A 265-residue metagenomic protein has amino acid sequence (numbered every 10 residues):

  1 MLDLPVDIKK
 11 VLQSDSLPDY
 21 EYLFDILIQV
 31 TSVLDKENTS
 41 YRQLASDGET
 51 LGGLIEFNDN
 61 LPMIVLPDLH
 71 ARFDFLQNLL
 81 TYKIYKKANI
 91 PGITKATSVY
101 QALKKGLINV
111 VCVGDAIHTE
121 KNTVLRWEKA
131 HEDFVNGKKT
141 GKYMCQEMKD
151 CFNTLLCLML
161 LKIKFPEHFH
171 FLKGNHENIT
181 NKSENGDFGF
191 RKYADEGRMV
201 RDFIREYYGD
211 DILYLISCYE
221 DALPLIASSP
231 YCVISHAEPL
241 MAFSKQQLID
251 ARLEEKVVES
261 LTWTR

Functional and structural regions predicted by a protein language model:
M1-R265: Feature recognizes metal-dependent phosphohydrolase scaffolds
